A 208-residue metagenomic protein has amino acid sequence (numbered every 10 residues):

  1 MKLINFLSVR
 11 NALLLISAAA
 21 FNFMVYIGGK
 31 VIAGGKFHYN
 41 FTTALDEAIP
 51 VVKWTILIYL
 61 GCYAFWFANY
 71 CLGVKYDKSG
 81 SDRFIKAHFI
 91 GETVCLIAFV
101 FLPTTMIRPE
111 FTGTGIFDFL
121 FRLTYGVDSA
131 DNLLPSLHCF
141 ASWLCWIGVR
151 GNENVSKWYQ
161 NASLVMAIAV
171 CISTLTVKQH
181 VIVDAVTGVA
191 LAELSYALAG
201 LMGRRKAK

Functional and structural regions predicted by a protein language model:
M1-F65: N-terminal transmembrane-helix/juxtamembrane module of multi-pass inner/ER membrane proteins
L3-L7, N11, E47-V52, K75 (+3 more regions): Membrane-helix interfacial "entry" motifs
R10-A18, D82-I90, Y159-S163, V183: Alpha-helical transmembrane segments of integral membrane proteins
F23-M24, E92-V100, V165-L175: Aromatic-anchored segments of alpha-helical transmembrane domains
G28, F67-Y70, L96-I97, I168-I172 (+1 more regions): Alpha-helical transmembrane segments of multipass membrane proteins
G29-A44, V74-W158: Membrane-interface loops
Y63-S79: Internal transmembrane alpha-helix with an interfacial aromatic "cap," most often the third helix
F121-K208: Membrane-embedded catalytic cores of phosphoryl/pyrophosphoryl-handling enzymes
